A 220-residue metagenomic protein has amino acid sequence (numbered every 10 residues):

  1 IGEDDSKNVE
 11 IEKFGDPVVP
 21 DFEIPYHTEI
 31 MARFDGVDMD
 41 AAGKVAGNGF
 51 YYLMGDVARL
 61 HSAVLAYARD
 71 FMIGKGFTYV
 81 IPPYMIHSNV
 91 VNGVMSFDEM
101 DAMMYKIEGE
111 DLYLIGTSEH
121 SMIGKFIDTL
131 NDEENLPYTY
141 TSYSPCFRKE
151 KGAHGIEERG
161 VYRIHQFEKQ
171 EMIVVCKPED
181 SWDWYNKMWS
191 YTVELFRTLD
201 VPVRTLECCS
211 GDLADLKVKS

Functional and structural regions predicted by a protein language model:
I1-V19: Coiled-coil termination/hinge junctions
K13-S220: TRNA-recognition modules of translation machinery and tRNA-sensing kinases, especially anticodon-binding
